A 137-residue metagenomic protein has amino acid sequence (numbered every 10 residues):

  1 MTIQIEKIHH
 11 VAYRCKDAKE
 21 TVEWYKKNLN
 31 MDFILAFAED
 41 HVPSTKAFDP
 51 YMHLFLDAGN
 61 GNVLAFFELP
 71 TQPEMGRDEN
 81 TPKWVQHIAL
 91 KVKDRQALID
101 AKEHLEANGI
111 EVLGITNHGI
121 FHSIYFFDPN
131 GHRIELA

Functional and structural regions predicted by a protein language model:
M1-I3: Basic/polar N-terminal segments that are highly enriched at the extreme N-terminus, encompassing both cleavable
E6, K16-E20, T71-P73, T81-R133: Vicinal oxygen chelate
I8-H10: Short active-site oxyanion
R14-V63: Core segments of cupin and vicinal oxygen chelate
I34-A36, I115, L136: Residue-level detector of high-confidence beta-strand sites
D40-S44, T71-R77: A short, acidic/glycine-rich surface segment
F55-D57, E68, F127: Short, well-ordered beta-strand micro-motif
V63-F66, L136: Short glycine-/small-residue motifs
